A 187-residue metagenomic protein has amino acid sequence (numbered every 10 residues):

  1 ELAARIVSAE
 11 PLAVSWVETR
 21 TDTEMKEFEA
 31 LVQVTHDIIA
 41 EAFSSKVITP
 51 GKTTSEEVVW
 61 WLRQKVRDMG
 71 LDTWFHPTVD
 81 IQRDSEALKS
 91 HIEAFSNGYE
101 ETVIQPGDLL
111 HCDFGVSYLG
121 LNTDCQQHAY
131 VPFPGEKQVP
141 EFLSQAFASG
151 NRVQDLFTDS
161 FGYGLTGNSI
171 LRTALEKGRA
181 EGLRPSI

Functional and structural regions predicted by a protein language model:
E1-I187: Active-site neighborhoods and metal-handling regions in enzymes and metal-associated proteins
